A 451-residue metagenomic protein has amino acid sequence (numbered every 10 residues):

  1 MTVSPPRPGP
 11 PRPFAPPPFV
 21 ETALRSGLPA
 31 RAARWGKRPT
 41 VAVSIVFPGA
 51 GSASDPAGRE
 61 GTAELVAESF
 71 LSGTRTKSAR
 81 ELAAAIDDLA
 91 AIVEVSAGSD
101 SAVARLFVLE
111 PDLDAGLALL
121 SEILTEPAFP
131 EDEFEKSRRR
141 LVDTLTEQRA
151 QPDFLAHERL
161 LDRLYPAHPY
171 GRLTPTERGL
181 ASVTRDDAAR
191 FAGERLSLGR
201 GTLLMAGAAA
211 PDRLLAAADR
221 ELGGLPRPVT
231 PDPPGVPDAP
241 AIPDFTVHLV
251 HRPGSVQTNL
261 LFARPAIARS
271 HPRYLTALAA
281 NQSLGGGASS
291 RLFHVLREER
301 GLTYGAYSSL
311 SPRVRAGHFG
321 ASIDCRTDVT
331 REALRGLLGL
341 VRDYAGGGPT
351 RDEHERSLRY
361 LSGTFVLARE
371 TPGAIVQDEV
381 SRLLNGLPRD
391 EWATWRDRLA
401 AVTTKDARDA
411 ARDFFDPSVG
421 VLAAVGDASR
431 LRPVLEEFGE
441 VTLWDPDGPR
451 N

Functional and structural regions predicted by a protein language model:
M1-A85, V108, A118, A189-V295 (+2 more regions): His/Glu-rich zincin catalytic helix
M1-P6, E81-D232, E299-N451: Charge-rich, well-structured scaffold segments of protease-associated domains
